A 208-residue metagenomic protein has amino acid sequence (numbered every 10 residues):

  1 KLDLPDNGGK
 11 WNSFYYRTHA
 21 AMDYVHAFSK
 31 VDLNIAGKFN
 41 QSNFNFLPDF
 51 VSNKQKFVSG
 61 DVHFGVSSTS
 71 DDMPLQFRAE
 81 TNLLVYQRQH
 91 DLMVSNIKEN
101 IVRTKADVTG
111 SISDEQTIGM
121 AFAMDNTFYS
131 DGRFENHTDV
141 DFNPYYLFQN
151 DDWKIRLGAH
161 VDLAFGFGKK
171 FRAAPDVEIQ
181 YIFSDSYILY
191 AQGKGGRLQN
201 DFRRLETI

Functional and structural regions predicted by a protein language model:
K1-S42, L47-D61: Membrane-proximal, glycine/serine-rich, low-complexity loop/turn segments characteristic of large bacterial
L2-G8, H26-K30, F39-N45, S70-D72 (+6 more regions): Transmembrane beta-strands of outer-membrane beta-barrel pores
G9-Y16, S52-S59, V94-I101, G132-T138 (+1 more regions): Replace "Gram-negative outer membrane beta-barrel proteins" with "bacterial and organellar outer membrane beta-barrel
Y16-M22, V58-F64, N100-A106, T138-P144 (+2 more regions): Hydrophobic, lipid-facing positions within transmembrane beta-strands of outer-membrane proteins
V25-K30, S70-D72, G110-D114, L147-D152 (+2 more regions): Outer-membrane beta-barrel strand-turn architecture
S29-I35, L75-T81, V102, Q116-M120 (+3 more regions): Transmembrane beta-strands of outer-membrane beta-barrel proteins
V66-E135: Solenoidal tandem-repeat scaffolds enriched in leucines and small polar residues
E135, Q149, K154-G158, D162-I208: Exposed, low-structure sequence patches enriched in small/polar residues
